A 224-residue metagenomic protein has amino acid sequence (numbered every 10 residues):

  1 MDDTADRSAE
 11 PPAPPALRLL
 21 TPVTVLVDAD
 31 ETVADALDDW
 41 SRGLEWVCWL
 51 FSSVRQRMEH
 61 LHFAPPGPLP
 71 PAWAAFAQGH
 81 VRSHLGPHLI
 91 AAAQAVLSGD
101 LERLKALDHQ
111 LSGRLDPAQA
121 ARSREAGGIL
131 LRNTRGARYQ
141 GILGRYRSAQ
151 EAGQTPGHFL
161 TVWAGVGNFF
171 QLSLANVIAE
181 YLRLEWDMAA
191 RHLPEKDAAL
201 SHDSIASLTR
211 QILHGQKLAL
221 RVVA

Functional and structural regions predicted by a protein language model:
D2-S41, T161-A224: C-terminal auxiliary extensions adjacent to catalytic cores
R7, R18, R42, R55-R57 (+10 more regions): Arginine residue identity/basic-tract feature
L19, L26-E102: Glycine/small-residue-rich interface belts in oligomeric ring/scaffold proteins and their assembly partners
V47, R82, G86, D116-G127 (+4 more regions): Generic structural signal for well-ordered, non-membrane alpha-helical segments in soluble metabolic enzymes
R57-L61, F76-H84, A92-G99, N133-Q140 (+4 more regions): Change "in soluble alpha/beta enzymes" to "in soluble alpha/beta proteins
G67-P71, Q110, L130, A224: Amphipathic alpha-helical hairpins
A72-F76, S148-A149, Y181-L184: Short linear loop/turn motifs
I90, A95-N168: Internal, conserved structured core segments that host functional sites
